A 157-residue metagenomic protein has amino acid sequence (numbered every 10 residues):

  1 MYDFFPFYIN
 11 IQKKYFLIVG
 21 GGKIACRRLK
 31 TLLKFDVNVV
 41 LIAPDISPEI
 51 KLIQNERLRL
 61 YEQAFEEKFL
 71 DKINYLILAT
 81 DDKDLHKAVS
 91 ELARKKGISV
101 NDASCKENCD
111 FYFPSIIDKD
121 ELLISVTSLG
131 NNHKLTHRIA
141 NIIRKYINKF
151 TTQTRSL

Functional and structural regions predicted by a protein language model:
M1-I11, F113-P114: A short, basic/flexible loop-to-alpha-helix module at the beginning of a structural domain
F7-L33, L135, L157: Glycine-rich adenosine-cofactor-binding loop
K23-I24, D84, G130: Residue-level detector of alpha-helix initiation sites
F35-I53: NAD(P)-binding Rossmann-fold cofactor-contacting core
V39, L60, S99-V100: Hydrophobic beta-strand scaffold residues
Q54-F69: Glycine-rich, highly charged phosphate/nucleotide-binding loops
Y75-A79, H86-Y112: ADP-ribose/adenylate-binding Rossmann-like module
I117-L157: Adenosine-phosphate binding glycine-rich loop
